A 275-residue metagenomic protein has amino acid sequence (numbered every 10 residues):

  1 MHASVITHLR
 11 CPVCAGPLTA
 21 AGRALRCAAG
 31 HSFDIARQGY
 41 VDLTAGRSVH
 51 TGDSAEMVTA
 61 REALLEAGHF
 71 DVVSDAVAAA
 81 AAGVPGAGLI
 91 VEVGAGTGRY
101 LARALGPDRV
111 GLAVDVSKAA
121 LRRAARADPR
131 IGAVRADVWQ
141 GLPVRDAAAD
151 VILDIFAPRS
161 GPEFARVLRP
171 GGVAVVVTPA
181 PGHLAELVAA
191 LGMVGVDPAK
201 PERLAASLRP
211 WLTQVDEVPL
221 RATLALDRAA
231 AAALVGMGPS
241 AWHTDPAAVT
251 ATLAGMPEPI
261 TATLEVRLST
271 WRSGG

Functional and structural regions predicted by a protein language model:
M1-T51: N-terminal auxiliary segments of SAM/dcSAM-dependent transferases
I6, V218-G275: Conserved Class I S-adenosyl-L-methionine
G46, H50-A76: Class I SAM-dependent methyltransferase Rossmann-like catalytic core, especially the SAM/SAH-binding loop
G86-G96: Conserved class I S-adenosyl-L-methionine
T97-D108: Conserved SAM-binding loop of SAM-dependent methyltransferases across substrates and taxa, primarily the Class I
D115-A119: Conserved SAM/SAH-binding beta-strand->alpha-helix loop
G161-V175: A short glycine-rich, Lys/Arg-flanked "PGG" loop and its adjoining helix->strand segment in the class I
V173-A205: Conserved class I S-adenosyl-L-methionine
